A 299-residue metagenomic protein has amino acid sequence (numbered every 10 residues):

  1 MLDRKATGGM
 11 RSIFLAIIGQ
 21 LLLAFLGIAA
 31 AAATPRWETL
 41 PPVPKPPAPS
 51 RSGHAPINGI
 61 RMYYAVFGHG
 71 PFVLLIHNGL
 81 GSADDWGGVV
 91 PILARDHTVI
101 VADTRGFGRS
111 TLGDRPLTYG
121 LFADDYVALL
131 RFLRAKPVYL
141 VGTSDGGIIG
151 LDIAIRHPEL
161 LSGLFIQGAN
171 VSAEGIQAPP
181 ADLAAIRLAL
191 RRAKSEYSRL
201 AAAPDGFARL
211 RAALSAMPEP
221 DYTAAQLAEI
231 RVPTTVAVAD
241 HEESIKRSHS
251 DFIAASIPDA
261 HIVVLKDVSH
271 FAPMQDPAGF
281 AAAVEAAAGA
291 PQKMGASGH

Functional and structural regions predicted by a protein language model:
I60-R109: Conserved HGGG/HGGXW glycine-rich cap/lid loop of the alpha/beta-hydrolase fold
V101-V141: Active-site loop/oxyanion-hole signature of alpha/beta-hydrolase fold enzymes
I148-R156, S162-K194: Flexible "cap/lid" loop of the alpha/beta hydrolase fold
R211-Q226: Active-site nucleophile elbow and catalytic-triad environment of alpha/beta-hydrolase enzymes
I230, V236-V238: Short beta-strand/loop motif that positions the catalytic acidic residue of the alpha/beta-hydrolase fold
V232, K246-I253: Short alpha-helix in the alpha/beta-hydrolase fold that links the catalytic acid
H241-I245, H270: Acidic catalytic loop of the alpha/beta-hydrolase fold
A260-H261, K266-H299: Catalytic active-site module of serine/aspartate enzymes centered on a nucleophile-bearing elbow/loop
